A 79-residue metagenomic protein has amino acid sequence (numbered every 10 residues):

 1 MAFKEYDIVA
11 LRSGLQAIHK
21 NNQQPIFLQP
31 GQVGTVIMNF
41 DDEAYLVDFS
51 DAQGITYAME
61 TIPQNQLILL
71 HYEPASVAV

Functional and structural regions predicted by a protein language model:
F3-E73: Basic/aromatic-rich interaction segments and small domains that mediate binding to polyanionic partners
A75-V79: Short intrinsically disordered terminal tails
